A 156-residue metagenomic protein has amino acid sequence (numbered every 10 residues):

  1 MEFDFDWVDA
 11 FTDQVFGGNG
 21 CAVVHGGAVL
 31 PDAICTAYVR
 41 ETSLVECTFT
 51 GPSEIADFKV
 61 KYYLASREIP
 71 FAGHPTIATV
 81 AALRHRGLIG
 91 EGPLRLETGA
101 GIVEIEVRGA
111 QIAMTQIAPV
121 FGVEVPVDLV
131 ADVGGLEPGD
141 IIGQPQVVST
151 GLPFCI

Functional and structural regions predicted by a protein language model:
M1-F71, I77-I156: Active-site proximal loop and beta-alpha junction motif in alpha/beta enzyme cores
